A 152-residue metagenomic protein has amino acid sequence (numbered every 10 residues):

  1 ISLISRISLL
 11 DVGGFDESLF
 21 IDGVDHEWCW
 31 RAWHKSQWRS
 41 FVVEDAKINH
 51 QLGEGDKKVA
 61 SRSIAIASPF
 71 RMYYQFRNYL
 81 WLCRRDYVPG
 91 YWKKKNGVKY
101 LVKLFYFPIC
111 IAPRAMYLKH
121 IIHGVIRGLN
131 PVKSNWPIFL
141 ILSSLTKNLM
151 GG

Functional and structural regions predicted by a protein language model:
S2, S8-G13, S18-A46: A short, conserved alpha-helix in the catalytic core of glycosyltransferases
G14, H34, R84-R85, N130: Residues at helix-coil transition
R31-H34, W81-R84, F107: Short glycine/serine- and small hydrophobic-enriched flexible loop segments
V43-S63: Active-site donor/metal-binding and catalytic loop motifs of nucleotide-sugar-dependent glycosylation enzymes
S61-Y74: A short acidic, glycine-rich active-site loop that binds or catalyzes chemistry on phosphate/adenosine moieties
M72-L80, R85: Interdomain hinge/lid region at the active-site interface of Rossmann-like NAD(P)-dependent oxidoreductases
V88-G152: Non-catalytic, C-terminal membrane-associated alpha-helical segments of glycosyltransferases
